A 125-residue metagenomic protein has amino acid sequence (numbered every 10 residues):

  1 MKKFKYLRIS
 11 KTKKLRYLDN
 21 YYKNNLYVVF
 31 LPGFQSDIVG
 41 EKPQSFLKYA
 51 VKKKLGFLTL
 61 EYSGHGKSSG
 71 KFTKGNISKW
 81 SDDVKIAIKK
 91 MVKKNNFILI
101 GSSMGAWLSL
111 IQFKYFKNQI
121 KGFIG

Functional and structural regions predicted by a protein language model:
M1-K23: N-terminal cap/lid segment of alpha/beta-hydrolase-fold proteins
N25-G33: Short beta-strand element of the alpha/beta-hydrolase
Q35-E41: Short substrate-entry loop that stabilizes the transition state in hydrolases
P43, L47-S69: Conserved alpha/beta-hydrolase
G66-M91: Catalytic nucleophile-loop/oxyanion-hole region of alpha/beta-hydrolase and closely related hydrolase-like folds
G101-S109: Gly/Ala-rich beta-loop-alpha elbow adjacent to hydrolase catalytic centers
I111-Y115: Active-site signature of alpha/beta-hydrolase-fold catalytic machinery across serine- and Asp/Cys-nucleophile hydrolases
N118-G125: A conserved short beta-strand
